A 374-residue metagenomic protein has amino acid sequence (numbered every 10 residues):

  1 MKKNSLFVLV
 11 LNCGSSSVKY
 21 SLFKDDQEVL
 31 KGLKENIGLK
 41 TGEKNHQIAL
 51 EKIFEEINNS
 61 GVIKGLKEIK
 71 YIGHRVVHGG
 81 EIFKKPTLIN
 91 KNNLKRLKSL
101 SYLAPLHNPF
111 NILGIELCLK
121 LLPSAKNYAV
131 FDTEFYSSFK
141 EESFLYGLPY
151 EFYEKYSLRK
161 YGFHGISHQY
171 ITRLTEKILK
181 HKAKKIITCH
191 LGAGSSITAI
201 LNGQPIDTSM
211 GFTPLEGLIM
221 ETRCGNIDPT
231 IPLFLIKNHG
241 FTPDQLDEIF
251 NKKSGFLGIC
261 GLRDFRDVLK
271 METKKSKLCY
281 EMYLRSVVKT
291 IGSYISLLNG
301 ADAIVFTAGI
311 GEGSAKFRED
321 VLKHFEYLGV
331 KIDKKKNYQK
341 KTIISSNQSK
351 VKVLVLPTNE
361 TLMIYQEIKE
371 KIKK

Functional and structural regions predicted by a protein language model:
V8-K44: Short glycine-rich, Thr/Ser-proximal phosphate-binding strand/loop in the N-terminal lobe of ATP-dependent enzymes
L11-S16, C189-G194, G211, G309 (+1 more regions): A short acidic Gly-Thr/Ser loop motif
E55-K70, K177-K180, I291-D302: Phosphate/pyrophosphate-binding loops at sites that engage ATP/ADP/AMP, CoA/4′-phosphopantetheine, polyphosphate
I57, V62-H107, K126-Y128, E134-L145: Short beta-strand-loop/turn "lid" adjacent to the catalytic site in phosphate-handling enzymes
S138-L235: Glycine-rich phosphate-binding loop of actin/hexokinase-like ATP-binding domains
E248, K252-G261, F265-L298: Adenine-nucleotide phosphate-binding core of ATP-dependent small-molecule kinases
D302-F325: Glycine-rich phosphate-binding loops at beta-strand->alpha-helix junctions
D333, N337-K374: Glycine-rich phosphate-binding/hydrolytic loop that grips phosphoryl groups
